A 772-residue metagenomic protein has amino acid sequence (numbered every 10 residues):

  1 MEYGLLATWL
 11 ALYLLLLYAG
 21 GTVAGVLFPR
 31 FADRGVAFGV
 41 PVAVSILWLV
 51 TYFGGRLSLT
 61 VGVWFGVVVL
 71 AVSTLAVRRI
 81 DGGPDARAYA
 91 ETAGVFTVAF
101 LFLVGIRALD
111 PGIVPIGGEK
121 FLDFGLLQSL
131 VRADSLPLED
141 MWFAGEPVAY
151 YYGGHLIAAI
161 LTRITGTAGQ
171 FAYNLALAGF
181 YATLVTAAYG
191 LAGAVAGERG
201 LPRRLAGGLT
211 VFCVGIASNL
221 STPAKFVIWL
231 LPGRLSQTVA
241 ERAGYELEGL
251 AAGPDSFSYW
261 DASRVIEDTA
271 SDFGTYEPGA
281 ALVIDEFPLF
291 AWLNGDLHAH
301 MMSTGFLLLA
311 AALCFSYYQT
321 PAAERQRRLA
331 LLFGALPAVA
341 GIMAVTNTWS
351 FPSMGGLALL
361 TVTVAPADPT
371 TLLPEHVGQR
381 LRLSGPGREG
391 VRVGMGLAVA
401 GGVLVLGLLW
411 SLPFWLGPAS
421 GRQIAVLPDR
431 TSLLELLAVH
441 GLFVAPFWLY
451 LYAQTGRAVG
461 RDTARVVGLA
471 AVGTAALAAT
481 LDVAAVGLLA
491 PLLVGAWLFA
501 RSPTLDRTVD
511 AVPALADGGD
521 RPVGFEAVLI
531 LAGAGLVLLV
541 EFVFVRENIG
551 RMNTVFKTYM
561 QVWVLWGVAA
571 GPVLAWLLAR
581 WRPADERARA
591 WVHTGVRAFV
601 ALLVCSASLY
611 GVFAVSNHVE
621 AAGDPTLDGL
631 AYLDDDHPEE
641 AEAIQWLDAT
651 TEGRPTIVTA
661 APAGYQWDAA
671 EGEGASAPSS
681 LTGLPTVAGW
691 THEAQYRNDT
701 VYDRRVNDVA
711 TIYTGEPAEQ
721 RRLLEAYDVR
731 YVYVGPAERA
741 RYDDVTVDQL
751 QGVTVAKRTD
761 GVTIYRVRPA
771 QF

Functional and structural regions predicted by a protein language model:
M1-Y89, A93, W410-R507, F525-V543 (+1 more regions): Membrane-embedded, hydrophobic transmembrane alpha-helices
G4-L5, Y89, F102-L308, Y632-D634 (+1 more regions): Active-site lumenal/periplasmic loops and adjacent helix-entry segments of GT-C-fold, multi-pass membrane
T22-A37, V77-D85, A194-L201, S316-A330 (+4 more regions): Membrane-interface junctions at the ends of membrane-embedded or membrane-associated helices
F212, N219-L220, L231-Y259, A584-A598 (+2 more regions): Extracytoplasmic
A291-W292, F333-T346, G473-A479: Membrane-interface alpha helices of multi-pass inner-membrane proteins
F306, S350-V364, G487-A490: Transmembrane-embedded, aromatic-rich helix segments that form part of the hydrophobic channel/pocket engaging
M354, L489-A490, G550-L578: Hydrophobic/aromatic-rich transmembrane helices and adjacent perimembrane loops
G396-L408, V467-T474, L578-F613: Signature aromatic-anchored transmembrane alpha helix within multi-pass, membrane-resident enzymes that catalyze glycan
